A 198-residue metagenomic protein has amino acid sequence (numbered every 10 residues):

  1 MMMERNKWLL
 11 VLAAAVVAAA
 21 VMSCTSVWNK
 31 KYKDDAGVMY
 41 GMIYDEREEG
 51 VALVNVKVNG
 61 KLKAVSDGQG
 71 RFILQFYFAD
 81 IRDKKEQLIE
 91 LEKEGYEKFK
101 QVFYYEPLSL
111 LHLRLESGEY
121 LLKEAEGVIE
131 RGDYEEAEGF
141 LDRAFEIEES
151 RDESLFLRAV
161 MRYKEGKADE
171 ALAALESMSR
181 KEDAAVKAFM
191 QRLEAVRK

Functional and structural regions predicted by a protein language model:
T25-Y32, F103-E124: Extracellular beta-sheet/turn segments enriched in Thr/Pro/Gly and aliphatic residues
A36-A52, G127-E130: Structural motif
N55-K63, E146-E149: Short amphipathic beta-strand segments in non-cytosolic proteins
G60-F76: Short, acidic Ser/Thr/Gly-rich low-complexity loop/linker segments typical of extracellular and cell-surface proteins
R82-V102, K164: A short, solvent-exposed loop/turn motif at the edges and junctions of modular extracellular/periplasmic domains
E119-I147: Alpha-helical segment of the N-proximal tetratricopeptide repeat
